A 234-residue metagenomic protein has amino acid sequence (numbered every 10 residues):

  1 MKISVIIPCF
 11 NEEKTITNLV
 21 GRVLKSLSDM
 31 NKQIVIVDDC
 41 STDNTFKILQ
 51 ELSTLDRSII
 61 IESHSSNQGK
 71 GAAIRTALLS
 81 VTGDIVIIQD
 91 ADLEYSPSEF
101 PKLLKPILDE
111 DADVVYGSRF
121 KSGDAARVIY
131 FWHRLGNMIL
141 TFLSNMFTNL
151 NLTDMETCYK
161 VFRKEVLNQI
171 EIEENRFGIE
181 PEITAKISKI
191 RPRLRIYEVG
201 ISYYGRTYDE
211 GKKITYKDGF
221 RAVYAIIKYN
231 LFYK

Functional and structural regions predicted by a protein language model:
K2-S4, Q33, E182: Cell-envelope/extracellular polymer assembly enzymes that use nucleotide-activated donors
E12-S26: Short, well-formed alpha-helical segments that are part of the catalytic scaffolds of diverse glycosyltransferases
K14-N18, D43-L52: Acidic helix N-cap motif at the loop->helix transition within catalytic regions of sugar-transfer enzymes
K32-V35, F46-S80: Conserved donor nucleotide-binding strand/loop of the catalytic core
D38-K47, L93: A conserved acidic beta->alpha catalytic loop
H64-S80, I85, P97-F177, Y204-V223: Acceptor/aglycone-binding surface of glycosyltransferases and processive sugar-polymer synthases
L150-N151, I172-N175, A185-Y203: Catalytic donor-sugar/metal-binding loop of nucleotide-sugar-dependent glycosyltransferases
